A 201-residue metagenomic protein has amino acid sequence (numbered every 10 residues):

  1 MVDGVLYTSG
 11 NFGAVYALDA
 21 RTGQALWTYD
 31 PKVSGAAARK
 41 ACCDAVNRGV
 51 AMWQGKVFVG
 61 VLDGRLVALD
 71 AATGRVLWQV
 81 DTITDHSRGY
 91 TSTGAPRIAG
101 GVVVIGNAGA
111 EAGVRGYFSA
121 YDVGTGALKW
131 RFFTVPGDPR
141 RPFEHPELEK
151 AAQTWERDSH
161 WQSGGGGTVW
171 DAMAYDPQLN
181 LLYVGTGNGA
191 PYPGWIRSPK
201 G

Functional and structural regions predicted by a protein language model:
M1, T28-A51, Q79-A95, F133-A172 (+2 more regions): Extracytoplasmic beta-rich repeat domains
M1-A14, R39-R65, T91-E111, Q162-G189 (+1 more regions): Repeat-blade elements of multi-bladed beta-propeller folds
M1-L6, Q24, G74, G126: Mature N-terminal segment immediately following signal peptide/propeptide cleavage in secreted/periplasmic
G10-K32, K200: Beta-propeller domains
A20-T22, K32, D70-T73, D122-T125: Short loop/turn segments that connect beta-strands within beta-propeller blades
G116, Y121, S198-G201: Short secondary-structure boundary/capping segments
V123-L128, G137: Short loop/turn segments immediately following beta-strands, especially the blade-tip and inter-blade linker loops
